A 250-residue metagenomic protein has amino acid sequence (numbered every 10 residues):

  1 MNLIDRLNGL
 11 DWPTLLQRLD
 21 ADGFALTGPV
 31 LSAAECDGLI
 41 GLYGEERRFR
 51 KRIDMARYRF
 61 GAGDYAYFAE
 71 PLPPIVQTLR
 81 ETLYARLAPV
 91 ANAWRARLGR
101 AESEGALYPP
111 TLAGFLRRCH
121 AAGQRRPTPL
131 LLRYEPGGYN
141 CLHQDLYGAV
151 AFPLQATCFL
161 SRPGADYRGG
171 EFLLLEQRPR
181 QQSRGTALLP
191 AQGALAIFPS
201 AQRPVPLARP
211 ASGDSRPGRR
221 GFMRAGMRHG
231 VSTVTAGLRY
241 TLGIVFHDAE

Functional and structural regions predicted by a protein language model:
M1-A21: Fe(II)/2-oxoglutarate
T14-L116: Non-heme Fe(II)/2-oxoglutarate
S32, P136, A236-G237: Short strand-connecting beta-turns/loops that link adjacent beta-strands
A88, L130-L132, H143, T157-F159 (+3 more regions): Residues in well-ordered beta-strands of folded domains
P110-R133: Alpha-helix-centered segments that form part of catalytic cores
L131-E135, G148-D166, V245: Short, conserved beta-strand element in jelly-roll/cupin
N140-Y147: Histidine-centered catalytic micro-motifs
F152, P163, Y167-E250: Catalytic core of Fe(II)/2-oxoglutarate
